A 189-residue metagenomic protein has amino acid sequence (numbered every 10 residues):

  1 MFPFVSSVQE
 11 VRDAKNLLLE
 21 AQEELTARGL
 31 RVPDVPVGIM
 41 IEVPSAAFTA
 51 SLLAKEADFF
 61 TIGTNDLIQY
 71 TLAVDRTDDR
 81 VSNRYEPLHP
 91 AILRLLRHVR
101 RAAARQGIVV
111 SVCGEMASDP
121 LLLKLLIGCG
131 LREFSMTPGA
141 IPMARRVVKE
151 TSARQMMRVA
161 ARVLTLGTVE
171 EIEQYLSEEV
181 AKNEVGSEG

Functional and structural regions predicted by a protein language model:
M1-G189: Conserved alpha/beta-domain cores
